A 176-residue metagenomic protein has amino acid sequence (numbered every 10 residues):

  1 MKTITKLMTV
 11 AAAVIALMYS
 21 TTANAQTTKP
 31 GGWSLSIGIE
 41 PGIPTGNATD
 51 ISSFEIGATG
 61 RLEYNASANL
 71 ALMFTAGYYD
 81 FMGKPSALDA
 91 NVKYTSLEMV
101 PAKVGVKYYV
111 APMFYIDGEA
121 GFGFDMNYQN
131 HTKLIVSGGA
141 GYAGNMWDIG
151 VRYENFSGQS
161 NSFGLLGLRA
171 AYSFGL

Functional and structural regions predicted by a protein language model:
M1-G31, L176: Cleavable N-terminal export/targeting peptides
T22-A66, R169, S173-L176: Short glycine/proline- and aromatic-enriched beta-strand/turn motifs that initiate or cap beta-hairpins
G31-W33, S52-I56, S96-V100, T132-V136 (+2 more regions): Residues that define the transmembrane beta-barrel architecture of outer-membrane proteins
L35-I39, F74-A76, V104-V106, G118 (+3 more regions): Membrane-embedded beta-strand positions of outer-membrane beta-barrel proteins
I39-N47, I56, A76-M82, E98 (+4 more regions): Transmembrane beta-strands of outer-membrane beta-barrel pores
T45-I51, E63, A87-Y94, F124-Q129 (+1 more regions): Outer-membrane beta-barrel domain signature
A68-L72, M113-I116, G144-V151, L176: Repeated loop/turn-to-beta-strand initiation elements of outer-membrane beta-barrel proteins
Y79-I116: Helix-adjacent hinge/juxtasegments
